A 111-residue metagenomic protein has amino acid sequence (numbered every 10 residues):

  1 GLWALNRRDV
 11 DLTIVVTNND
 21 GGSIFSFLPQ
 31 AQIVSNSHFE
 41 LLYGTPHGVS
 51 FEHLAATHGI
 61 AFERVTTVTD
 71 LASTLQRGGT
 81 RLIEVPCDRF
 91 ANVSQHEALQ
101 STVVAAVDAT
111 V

Functional and structural regions predicted by a protein language model:
G1-V111: Thiamine diphosphate
